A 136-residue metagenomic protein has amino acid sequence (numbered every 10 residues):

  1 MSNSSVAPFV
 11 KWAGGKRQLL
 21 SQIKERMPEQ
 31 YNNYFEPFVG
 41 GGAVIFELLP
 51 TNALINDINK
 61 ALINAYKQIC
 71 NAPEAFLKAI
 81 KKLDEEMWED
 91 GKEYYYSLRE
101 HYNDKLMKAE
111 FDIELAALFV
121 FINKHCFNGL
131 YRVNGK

Functional and structural regions predicted by a protein language model:
M1-F38, A43-V44, L48: S-adenosyl-L-methionine
T51-K136: Class I S-adenosyl-L-methionine-dependent methyltransferase module
